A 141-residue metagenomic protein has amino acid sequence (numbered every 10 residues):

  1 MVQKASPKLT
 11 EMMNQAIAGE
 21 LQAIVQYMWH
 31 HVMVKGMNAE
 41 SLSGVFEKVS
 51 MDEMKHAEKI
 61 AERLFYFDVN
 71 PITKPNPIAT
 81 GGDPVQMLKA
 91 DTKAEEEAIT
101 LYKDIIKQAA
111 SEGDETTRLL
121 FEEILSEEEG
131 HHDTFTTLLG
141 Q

Functional and structural regions predicted by a protein language model:
M1-Q141: Iron-associated oxidoreductase/ferritin-like identity signal
